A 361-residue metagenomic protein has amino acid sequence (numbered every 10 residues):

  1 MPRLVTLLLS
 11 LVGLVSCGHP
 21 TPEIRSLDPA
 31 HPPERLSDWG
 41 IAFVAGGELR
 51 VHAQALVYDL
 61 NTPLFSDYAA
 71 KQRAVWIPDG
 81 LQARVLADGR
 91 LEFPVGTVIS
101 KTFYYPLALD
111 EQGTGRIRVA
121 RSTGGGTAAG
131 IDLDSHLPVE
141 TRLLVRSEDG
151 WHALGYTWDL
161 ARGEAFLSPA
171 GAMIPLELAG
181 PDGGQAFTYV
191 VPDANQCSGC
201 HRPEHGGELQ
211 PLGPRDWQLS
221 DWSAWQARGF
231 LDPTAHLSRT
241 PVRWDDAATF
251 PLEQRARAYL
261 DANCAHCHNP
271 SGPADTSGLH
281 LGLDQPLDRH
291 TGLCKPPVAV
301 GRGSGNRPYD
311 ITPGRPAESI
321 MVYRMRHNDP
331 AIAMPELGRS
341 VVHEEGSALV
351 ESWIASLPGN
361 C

Functional and structural regions predicted by a protein language model:
M1-L4: Positively charged n-region of N-terminal signal peptides that target proteins for export
T6-S16: Bacterial N-terminal signal peptides
C17-L27, G115-C361: Sequence context surrounding c-type heme c attachment/ligation sites in exported
P20-A87, F93-V95, S100-L107, S122-G126 (+2 more regions): Conserved small-residue
L86-D88, Q112-G113: Short, glycine/acidic-enriched capping/hinge loops at junctions between secondary-structure elements
P106-R118: Internal, charge-rich low-complexity segments
